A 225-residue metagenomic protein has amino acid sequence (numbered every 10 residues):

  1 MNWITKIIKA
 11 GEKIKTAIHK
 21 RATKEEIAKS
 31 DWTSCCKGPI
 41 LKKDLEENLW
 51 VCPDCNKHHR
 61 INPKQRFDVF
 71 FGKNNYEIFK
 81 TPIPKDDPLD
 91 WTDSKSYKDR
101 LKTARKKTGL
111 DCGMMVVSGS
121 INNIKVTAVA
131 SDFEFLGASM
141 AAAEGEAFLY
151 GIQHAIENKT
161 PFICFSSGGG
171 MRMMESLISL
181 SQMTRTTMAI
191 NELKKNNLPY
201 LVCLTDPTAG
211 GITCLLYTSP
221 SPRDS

Functional and structural regions predicted by a protein language model:
M1-L201, P207: Terminal-region recognition feature
A209, S225: Short Gly/Pro-enriched loop/turn and capping motifs at secondary-structure junctions
G210-L215: Short glycine/serine/threonine-rich phosphate/pyrophosphate-binding segments that cradle anionic phosphate groups
T218-D224: Conserved small/polar residues in nucleotide/adenosyl-binding loops
